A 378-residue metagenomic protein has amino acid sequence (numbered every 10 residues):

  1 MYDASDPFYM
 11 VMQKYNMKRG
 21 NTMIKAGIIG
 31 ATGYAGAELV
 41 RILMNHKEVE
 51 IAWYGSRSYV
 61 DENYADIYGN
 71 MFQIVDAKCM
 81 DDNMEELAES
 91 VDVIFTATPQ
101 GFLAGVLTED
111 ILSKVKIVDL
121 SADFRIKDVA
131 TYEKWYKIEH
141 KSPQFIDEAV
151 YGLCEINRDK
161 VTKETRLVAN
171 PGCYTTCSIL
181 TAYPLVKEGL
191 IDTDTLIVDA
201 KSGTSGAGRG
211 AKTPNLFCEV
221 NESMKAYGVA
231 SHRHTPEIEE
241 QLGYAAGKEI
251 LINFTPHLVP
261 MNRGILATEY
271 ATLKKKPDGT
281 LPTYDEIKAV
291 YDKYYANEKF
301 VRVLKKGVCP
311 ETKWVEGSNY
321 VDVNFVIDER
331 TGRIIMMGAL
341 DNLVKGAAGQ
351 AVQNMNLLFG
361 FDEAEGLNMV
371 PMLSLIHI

Functional and structural regions predicted by a protein language model:
Y2-E222, Y227-V229, V326-E329, V370-L375: N-terminal Rossmann-like NAD(P) cofactor-binding subdomain of oxidoreductases, focused on the glycine-rich
Y34, E148, T176-L180, V229-E237 (+5 more regions): Conserved active-site and cofactor/substrate-binding residues in soluble primary-metabolism enzymes
E38, I42, L180, P184 (+3 more regions): Alpha-helical scaffold segments in soluble metabolic enzymes
M44-E48, K187-I191, H232, E240-G247 (+4 more regions): Generic secondary-structure signature for well-ordered alpha-helical cores
A226-A230, H257-P260, T312-V315: Short Gly/Pro-enriched turn/cap motifs at secondary-structure boundaries
S231-F254, L258-N262, L266-T268: Oxyanion-binding "anion nests"
A267-L375: C-terminal active-site/capping subdomain that shapes the small-molecule cofactor and substrate pocket of enzyme
